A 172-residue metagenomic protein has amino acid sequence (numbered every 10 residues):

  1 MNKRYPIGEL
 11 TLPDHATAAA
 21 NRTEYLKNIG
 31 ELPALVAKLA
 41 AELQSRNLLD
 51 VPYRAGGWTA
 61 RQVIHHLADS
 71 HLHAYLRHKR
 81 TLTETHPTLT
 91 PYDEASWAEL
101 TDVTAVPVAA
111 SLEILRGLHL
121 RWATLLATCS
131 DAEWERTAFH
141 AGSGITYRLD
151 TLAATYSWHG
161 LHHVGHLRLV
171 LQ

Functional and structural regions predicted by a protein language model:
M1-E31: Terminal targeting/low-complexity segments that flank the catalytic cores of oxidoreductases
M1-I7, L49-A95, L120-A123, E135-Q172: Short, contiguous alpha-helical
E9-A16, A95-V103, G142: A short small-residue
T17-K27, P52, E84, A105-V106 (+2 more regions): Solvent-exposed interaction patches of small proteins and small membrane subunits
A19-R54: Short, contiguous, helix-prone interaction/anchoring segments in small proteins
N28-A41, A98-R136, Y156: Acidic/histidine-rich alpha-helical segments that form the ligand environment of transition-metal centers
A40, Q44, L82, S130 (+1 more regions): A structural signal for long alpha-helical coiled-coils and helix-turn connectors that form the cytosolic signaling
